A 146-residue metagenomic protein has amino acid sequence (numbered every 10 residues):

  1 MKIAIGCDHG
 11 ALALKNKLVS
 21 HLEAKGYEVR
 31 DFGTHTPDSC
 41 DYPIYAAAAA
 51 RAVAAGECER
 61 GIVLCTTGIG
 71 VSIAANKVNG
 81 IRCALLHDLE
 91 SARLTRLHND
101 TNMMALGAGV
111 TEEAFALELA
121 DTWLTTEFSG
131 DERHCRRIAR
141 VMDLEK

Functional and structural regions predicted by a protein language model:
M1-K2, E23, A49, C58 (+1 more regions): SAM-dependent methyltransferases
K2-G6, G10-A11, L89-K146: C-terminal binding/interaction regions
A4-A24: Glycine-rich phosphate/diphosphate-binding loop of Rossmann-like nucleotide-binding domains
S20, A47, R51, I73 (+2 more regions): Alpha-helical segments flanking ligand/cofactor-binding loops in enzyme cores
K25, V78-N79, N99: Short, structured coil segments at secondary-structure junctions
E28-S39: A short beta-strand-loop structural module common to alpha/beta enzyme folds
Y45-L85: Helix-adjacent hinge/juxtasegments
